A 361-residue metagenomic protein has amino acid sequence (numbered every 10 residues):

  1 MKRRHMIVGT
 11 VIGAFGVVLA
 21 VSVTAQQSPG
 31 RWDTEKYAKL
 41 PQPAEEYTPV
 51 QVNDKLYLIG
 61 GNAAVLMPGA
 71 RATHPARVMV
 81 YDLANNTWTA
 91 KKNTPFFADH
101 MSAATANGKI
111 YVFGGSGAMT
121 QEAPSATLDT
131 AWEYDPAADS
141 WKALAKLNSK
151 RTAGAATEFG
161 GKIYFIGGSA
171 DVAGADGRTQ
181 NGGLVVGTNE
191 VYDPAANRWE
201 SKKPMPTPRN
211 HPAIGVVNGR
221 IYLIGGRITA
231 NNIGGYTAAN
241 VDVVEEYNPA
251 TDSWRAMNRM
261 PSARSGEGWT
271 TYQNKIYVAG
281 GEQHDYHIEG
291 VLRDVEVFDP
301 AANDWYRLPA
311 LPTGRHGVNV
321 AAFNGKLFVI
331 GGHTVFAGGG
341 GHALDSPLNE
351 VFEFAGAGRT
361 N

Functional and structural regions predicted by a protein language model:
K2-V8: Twin-arginine (Tat) signal peptide motif
G9-A20: Bacterial N-terminal signal peptides
V23-N361: Kelch-like beta-propeller repeat domains
